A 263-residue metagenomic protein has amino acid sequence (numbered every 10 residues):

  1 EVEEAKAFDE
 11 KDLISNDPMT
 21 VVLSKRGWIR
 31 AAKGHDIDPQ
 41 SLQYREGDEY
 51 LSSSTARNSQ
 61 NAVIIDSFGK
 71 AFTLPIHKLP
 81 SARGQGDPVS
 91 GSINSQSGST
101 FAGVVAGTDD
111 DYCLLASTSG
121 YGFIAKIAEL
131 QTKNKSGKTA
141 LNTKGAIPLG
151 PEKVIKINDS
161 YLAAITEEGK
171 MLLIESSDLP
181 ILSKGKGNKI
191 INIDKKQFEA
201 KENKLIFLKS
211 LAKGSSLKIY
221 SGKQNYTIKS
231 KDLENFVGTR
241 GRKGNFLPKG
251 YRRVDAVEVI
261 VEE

Functional and structural regions predicted by a protein language model:
E1-E263: Short, structured "edge-of-domain" segments at secondary-structure transitions
